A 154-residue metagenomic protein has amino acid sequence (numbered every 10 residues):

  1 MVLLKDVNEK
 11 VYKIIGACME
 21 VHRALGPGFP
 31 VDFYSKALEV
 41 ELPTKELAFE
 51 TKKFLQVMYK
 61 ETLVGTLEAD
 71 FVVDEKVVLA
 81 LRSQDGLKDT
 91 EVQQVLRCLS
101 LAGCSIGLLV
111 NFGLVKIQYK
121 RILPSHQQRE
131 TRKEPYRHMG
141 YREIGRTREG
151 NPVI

Functional and structural regions predicted by a protein language model:
M1-K10, R132-K133, R146-V153: Extreme N-terminal tail/first-helix region
M1-L25: Interdomain/boundary linker segments immediately adjacent to catalytic/signaling cores
K10, Y34, E91-Q94: Helical mechanochemical/support elements of P-loop NTPase systems and associated helical scaffolds
P27-K76, Q84-D85, L114-Q127, Y136-I144 (+1 more regions): Active-site metal-binding core of divalent-cation-utilizing nuclease and nuclease-like domains
L79: Conserved beta3 VAIK motif of the Hanks protein kinase fold
R82-T131: Nucleic-acid nuclease catalytic cores
